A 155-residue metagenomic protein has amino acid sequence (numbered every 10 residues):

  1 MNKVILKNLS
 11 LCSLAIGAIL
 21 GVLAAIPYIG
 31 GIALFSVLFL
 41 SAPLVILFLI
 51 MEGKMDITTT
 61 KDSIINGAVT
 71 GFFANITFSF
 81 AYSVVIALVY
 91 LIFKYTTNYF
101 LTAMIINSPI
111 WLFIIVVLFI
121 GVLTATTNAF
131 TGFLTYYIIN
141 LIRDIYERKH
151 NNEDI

Functional and structural regions predicted by a protein language model:
M1-I155: Juxtamembrane/disordered regions of integral membrane proteins
